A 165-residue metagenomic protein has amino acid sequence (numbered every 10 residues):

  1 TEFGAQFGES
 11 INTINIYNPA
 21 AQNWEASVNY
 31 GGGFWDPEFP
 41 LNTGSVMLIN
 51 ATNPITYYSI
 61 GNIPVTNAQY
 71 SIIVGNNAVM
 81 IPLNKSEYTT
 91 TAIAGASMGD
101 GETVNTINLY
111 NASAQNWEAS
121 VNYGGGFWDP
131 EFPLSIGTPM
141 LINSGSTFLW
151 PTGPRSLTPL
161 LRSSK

Functional and structural regions predicted by a protein language model:
T1-K165: N-terminal exported-region signature
